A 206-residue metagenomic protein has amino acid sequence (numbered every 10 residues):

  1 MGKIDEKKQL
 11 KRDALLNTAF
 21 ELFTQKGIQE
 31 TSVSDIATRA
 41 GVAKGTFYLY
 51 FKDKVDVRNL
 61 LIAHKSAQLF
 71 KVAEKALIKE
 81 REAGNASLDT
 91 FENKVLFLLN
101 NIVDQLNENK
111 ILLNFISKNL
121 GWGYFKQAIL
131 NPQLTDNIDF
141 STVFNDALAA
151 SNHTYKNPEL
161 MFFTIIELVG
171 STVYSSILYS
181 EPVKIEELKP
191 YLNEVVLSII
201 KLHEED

Functional and structural regions predicted by a protein language model:
M1-L10, E204-D206: N-terminal intrinsically disordered/low-complexity leader segments
A14, L22-L60: Helix-turn-helix
A14-L22, Q68, F97, N101: Pre-recognition alpha-helix immediately N-terminal to the DNA-recognition helix within helix-turn-helix or winged-helix
F51, R58-Q68, V72, I116 (+1 more regions): Alpha-helical DNA-contacting segments of helix-turn-helix folds
L60, E74-E108, I165: Hydrophobic alpha-helical connector segments
N93, Q105, I111, Y124-N152 (+1 more regions): Amphipathic alpha-helical packing segments from all-alpha helical-bundle domains
K94-F97, N101-Q127, Y174-L178: Amphipathic alpha-helical segments used for helix-helix packing
N114, L148-V195, D206: Hydrophobic/aromatic-rich alpha-helical bundle segments in the mid-to-C-terminal region
